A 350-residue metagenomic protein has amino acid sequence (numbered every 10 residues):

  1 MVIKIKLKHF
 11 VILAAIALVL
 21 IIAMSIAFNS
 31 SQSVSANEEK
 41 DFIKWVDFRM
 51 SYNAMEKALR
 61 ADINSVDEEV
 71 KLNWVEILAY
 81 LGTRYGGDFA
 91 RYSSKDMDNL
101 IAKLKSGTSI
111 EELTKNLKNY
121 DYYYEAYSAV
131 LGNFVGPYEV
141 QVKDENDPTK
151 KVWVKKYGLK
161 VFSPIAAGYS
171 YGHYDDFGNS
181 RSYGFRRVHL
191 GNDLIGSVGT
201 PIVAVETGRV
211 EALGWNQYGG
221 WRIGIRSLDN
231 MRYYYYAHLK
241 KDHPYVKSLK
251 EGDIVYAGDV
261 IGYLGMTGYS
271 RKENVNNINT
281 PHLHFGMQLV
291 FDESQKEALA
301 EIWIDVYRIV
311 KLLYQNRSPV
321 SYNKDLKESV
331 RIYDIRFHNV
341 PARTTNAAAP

Functional and structural regions predicted by a protein language model:
M1-F10, A342-P350: Short, Lys/Arg-enriched, disordered terminal segments
V2-A126: Cationic-aromatic interfacial patches
K103, I110-W221, A257, L313-P350: Surface-exposed, glycine-biased beta-strand/turn segments
D193-I195, I202-A204, G224-R226, Y233-A237 (+3 more regions): Structural recognition of the beta-strand scaffold that forms the well-ordered cores of secreted hydrolase catalytic
G199, L228-N230, K241, Q288-D292: Solvent-exposed coil/turn segments that connect beta secondary-structure elements in extracytoplasmic/periplasmic
V205-S248, K272-T280: Zn2+-dependent peptidoglycan hydrolase active-site motif and core
D253-K324: Conserved, short, structured surface segments that act as functional micro-motifs
